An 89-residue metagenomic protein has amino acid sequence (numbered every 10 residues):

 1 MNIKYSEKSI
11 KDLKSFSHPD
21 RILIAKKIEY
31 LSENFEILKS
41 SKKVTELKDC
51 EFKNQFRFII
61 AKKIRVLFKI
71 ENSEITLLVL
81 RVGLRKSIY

Functional and structural regions predicted by a protein language model:
N2, E7, K11-S15, I22 (+1 more regions): Enriched for short, Lys/Arg-rich terminal
S9-K42: N-terminal first-folded block
A25, S41, Q55, E74-T76: A structure-centric signal for secondary-structure junctions around beta-strands
S32-F58: A short, surface-exposed loop/turn module that caps and links secondary-structure elements
